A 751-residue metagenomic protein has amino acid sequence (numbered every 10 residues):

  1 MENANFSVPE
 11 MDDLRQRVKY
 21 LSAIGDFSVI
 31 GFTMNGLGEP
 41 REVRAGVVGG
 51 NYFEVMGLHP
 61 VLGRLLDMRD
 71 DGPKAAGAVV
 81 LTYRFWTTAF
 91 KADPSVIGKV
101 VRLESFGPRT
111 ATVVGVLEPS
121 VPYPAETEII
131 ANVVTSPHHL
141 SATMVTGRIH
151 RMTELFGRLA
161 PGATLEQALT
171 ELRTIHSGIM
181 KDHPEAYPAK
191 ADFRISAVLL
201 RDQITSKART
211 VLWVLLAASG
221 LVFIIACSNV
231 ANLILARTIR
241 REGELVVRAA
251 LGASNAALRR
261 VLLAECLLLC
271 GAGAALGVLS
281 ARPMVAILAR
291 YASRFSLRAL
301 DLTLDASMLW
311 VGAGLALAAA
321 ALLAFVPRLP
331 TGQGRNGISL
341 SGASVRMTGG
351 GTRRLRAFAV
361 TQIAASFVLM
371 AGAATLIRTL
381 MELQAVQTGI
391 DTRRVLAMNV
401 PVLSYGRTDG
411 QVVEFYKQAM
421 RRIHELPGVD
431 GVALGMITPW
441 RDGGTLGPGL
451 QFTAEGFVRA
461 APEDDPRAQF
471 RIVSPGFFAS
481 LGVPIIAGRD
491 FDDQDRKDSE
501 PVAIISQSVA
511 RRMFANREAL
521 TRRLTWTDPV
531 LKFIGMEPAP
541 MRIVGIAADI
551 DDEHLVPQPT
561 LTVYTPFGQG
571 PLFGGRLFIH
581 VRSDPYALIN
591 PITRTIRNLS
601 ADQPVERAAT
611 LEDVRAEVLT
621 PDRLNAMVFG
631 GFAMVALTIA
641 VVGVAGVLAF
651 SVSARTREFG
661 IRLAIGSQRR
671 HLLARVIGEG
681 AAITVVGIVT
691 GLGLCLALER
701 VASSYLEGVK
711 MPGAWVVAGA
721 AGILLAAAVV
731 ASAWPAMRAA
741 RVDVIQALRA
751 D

Functional and structural regions predicted by a protein language model:
M1-R15, Y20-T33, V386-V413: Membrane-interface junction motifs in transport/secretion proteins
S7, A217, V247, N255-A264 (+10 more regions): Alpha-helical membrane-protein architecture signal
G31, A45-M68, G77-W213, A286 (+2 more regions): Mid-to-C-terminal secondary-structure elements that act as membrane-proximal/extracytoplasmic interface segments
E39-E42, K74, I149, E171-L221 (+8 more regions): Membrane-helix entry/capping segments
L200-T205, L233-R260, A264, M284-R407 (+2 more regions): Alpha-helical transmembrane segments of integral membrane proteins
A208-G243, L322, G351-T379, D622-R657 (+3 more regions): Hydrophobic alpha-helical transmembrane segments of multi-pass inner-membrane transport and secretion
A226-C270, V642-T684, I688, V742-D743: Interfacial "coupling" helices/loops that link adjacent transmembrane helices in transporter permeases
A231, C266-N336, R378, G678-A740: Small-residue-rich transmembrane alpha-helices
